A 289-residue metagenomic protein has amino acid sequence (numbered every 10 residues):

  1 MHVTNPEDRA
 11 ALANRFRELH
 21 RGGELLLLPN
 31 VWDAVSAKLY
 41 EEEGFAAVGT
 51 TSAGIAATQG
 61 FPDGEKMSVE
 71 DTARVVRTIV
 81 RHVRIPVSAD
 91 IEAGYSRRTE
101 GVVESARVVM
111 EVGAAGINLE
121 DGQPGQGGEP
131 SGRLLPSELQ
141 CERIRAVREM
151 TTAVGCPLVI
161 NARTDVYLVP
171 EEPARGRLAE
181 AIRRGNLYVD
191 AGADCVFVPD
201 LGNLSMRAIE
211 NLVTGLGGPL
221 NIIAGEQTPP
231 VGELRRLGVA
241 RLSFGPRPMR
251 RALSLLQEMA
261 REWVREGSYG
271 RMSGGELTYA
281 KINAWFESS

Functional and structural regions predicted by a protein language model:
M1-A10, F16, P246-S289: Extended, intrinsically disordered, low-complexity segments
H2-F244, R251-L253: Alpha/beta enzyme core
